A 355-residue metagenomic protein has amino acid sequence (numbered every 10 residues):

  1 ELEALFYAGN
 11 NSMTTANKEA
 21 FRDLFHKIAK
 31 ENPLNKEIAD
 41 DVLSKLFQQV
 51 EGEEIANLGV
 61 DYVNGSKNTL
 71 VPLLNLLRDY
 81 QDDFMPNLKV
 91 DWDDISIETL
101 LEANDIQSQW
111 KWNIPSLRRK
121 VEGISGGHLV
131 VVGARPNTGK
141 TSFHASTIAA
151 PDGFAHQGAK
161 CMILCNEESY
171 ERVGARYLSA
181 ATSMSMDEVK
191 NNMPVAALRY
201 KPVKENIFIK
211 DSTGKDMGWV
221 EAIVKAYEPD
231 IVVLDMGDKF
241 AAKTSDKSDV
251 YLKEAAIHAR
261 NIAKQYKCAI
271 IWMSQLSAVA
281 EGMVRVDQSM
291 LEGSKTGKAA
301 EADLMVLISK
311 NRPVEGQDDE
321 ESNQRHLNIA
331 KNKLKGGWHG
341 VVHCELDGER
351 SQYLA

Functional and structural regions predicted by a protein language model:
E1, M217, E221-V232, K264-Y266 (+1 more regions): C-terminal regions of RecA-like/P-loop NTPase motor modules
E1-I95: Short, small/acidic-rich helices and loops at N termini and domain boundaries of DNA replication/processing enzymes
R22-S44, H156-S245, E254: Conserved inter-motif catalytic segment of the P-loop NTP-binding fold
M85-S183, K298: The Walker A/P-loop phosphate-binding site
E122-I124, F154-H156, Y200-P202, V224-A226 (+2 more regions): Conserved catalytic network of the ASCE P-loop NTPase/AAA+ motor domain
V131, D230-D235, I271, V306: Structural motif
C165-E168, M236, C268, W272-S277 (+1 more regions): A short beta-strand-to-loop transition that corresponds to the Sensor-1 phosphate-sensing loop of AAA+ P-loop ATPases
K239, K247, Y251-G282, A300-E301: Conserved P-loop NTPase motor cores
